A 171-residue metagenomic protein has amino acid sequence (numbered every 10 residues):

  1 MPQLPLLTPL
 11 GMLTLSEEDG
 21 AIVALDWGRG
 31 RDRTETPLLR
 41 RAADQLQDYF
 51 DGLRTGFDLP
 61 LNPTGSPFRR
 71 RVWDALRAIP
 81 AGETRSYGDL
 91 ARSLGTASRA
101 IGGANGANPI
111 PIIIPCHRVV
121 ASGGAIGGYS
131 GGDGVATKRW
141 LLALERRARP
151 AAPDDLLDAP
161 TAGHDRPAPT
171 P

Functional and structural regions predicted by a protein language model:
M1-T96, L144-P171: Basic nucleic-acid-binding alpha-helical/helix-turn surface characteristic of O6-alkylguanine DNA
L13-L15, H117-A121: Active-site and channel-lining beta-strand-loop segments that bind or position nucleotide-derived/phosphorylated
I22, I112-I113, V119: Mobile beta-alpha loop/short-helix "lid" or hinge segments that flank ligand
A75-A78, I112, A125, W140: Residue-level recognition of specific faces of alpha-helices
A104-N105, P109-I114: Major-groove DNA-recognition helix of helix-turn-helix-type DNA-binding domains
V119-L141, A148: Intrinsically disordered, low-complexity basic tails/linkers immediately adjacent to helix-turn-helix/homeobox/MYB/SANT
